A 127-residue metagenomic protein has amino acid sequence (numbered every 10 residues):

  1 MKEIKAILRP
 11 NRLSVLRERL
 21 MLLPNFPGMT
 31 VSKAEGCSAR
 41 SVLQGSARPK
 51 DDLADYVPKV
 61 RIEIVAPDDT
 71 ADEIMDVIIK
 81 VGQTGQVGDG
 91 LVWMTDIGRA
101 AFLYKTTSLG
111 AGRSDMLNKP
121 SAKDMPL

Functional and structural regions predicted by a protein language model:
M1-L127: Positively charged, small/polar-rich N-terminal and surface patches that mediate targeting and assembly and bind
